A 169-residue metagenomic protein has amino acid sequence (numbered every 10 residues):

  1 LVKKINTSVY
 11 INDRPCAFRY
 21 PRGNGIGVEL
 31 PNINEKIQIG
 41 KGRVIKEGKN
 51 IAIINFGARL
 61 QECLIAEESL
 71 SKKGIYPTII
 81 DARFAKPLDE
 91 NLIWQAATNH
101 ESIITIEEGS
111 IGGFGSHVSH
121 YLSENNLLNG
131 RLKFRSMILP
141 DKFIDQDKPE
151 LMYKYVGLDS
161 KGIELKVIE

Functional and structural regions predicted by a protein language model:
L1: Glycine-rich, Trp-frequent "lid" loop and neighboring beta-strands that shape and gate the flavin cofactor pocket
K4, Y10-E169: Thiamine diphosphate
